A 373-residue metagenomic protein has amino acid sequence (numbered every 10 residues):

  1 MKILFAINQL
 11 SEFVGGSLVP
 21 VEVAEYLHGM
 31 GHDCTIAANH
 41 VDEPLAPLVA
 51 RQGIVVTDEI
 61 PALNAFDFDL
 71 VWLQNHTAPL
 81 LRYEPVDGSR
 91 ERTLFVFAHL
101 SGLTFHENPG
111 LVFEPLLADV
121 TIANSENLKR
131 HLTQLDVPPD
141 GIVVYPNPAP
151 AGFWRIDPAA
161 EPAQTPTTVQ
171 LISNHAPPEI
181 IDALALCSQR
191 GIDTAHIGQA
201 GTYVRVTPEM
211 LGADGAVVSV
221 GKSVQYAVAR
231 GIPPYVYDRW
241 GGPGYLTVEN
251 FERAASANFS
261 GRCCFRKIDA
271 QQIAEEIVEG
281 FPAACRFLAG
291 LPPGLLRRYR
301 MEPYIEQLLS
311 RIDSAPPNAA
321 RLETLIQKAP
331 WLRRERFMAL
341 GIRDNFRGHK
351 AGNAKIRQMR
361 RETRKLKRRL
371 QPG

Functional and structural regions predicted by a protein language model:
I7-V19, P177-E179: A short, glycine/small-residue-rich beta-strand->loop->alpha-helix junction that serves as a flexible
G15, A159-A160, C263-R334: A charged, aromatic-enriched C-terminal amphipathic alpha-helix characteristic of glycosyltransferases across folds
G16-L27, P44-L45, L308: Short amphipathic alpha-helix
V71-W72, L117-E126, V217-V218: A short beta-strand/loop micro-motif in the catalytic core of glycosyltransferases that engages the nucleotide-sugar
L73-P79, H99: Short His-centered aromatic/hydrophobic patch
F105-G110, R130-Q134, V143-T165, R205: Acidic anion/phosphate-binding donor-loop and adjacent secondary structure in glycosyltransferase catalytic cores
H106-D119, M210-L211: A conserved, positively charged/aromatic
K222-F287: Catalytic binding pocket for nucleotide-activated donors in carbohydrate/polymer assembly enzymes
